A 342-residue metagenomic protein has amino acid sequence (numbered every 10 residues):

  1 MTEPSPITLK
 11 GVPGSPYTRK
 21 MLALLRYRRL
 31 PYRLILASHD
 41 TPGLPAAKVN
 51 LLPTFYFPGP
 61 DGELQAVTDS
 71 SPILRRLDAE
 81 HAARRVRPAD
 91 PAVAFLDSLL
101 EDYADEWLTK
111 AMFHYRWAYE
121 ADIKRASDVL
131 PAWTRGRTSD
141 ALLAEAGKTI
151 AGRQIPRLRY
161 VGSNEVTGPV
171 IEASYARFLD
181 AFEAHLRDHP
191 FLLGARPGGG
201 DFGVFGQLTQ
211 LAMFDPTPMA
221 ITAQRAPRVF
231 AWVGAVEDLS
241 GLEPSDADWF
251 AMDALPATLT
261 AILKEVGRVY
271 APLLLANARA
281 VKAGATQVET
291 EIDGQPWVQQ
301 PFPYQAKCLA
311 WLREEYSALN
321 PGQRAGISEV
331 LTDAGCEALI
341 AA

Functional and structural regions predicted by a protein language model:
M1-A141, L192, A212, V269-A342: GST-like domain detector, emphasizing the conserved glutathione-binding G-site in the N-terminal thioredoxin-like
A92-L100, V170-R177, A181, R228-A231: A non-catalytic, amphipathic alpha-helix used as a structural packing/dimerization or gating element in enzyme scaffolds
L96-E106, A181, F205-Q210, A235-D238: Alpha-helical scaffold segments in carbohydrate-active enzymes
D122-E172: Divalent-metal (Mg2+/Mn2+/Ca2+)-assisted nucleotide/phosphate chemistry catalytic cores
R159-G194: Short N-terminal edge-element motif at the start of the domain
H189, G194-G198, V233, L239: Active-site segments that bind and position negatively charged phosphate/pyrophosphate groups
L192-A212: GST superfamily/GST-like fold recognition
F205-P296: Active-site/pore-lining binding-face segments in mid-to-C-terminal subdomains
